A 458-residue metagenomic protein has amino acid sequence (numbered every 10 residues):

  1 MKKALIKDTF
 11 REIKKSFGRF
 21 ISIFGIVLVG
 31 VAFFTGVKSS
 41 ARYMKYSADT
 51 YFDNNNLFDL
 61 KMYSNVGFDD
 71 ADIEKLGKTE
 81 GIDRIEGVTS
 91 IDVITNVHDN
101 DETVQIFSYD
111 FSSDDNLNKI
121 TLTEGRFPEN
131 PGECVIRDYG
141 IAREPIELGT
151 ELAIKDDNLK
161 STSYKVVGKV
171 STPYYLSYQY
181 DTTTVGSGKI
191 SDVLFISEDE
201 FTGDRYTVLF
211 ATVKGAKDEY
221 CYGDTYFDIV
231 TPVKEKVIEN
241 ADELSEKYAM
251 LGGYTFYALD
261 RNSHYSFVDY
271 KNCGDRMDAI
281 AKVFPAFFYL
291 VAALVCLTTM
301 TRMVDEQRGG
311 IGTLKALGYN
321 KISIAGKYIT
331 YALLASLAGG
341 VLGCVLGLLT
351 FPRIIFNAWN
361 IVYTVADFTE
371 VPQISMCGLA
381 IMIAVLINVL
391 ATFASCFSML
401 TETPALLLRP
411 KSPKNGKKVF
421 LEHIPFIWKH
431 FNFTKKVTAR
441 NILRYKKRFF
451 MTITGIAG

Functional and structural regions predicted by a protein language model:
M1-T35, I329, K417-G458: N-terminal Sec/SRP start-transfer signal
K2-A293, R302, K321, F356 (+1 more regions): Membrane transport/envelope proteins' first extracytoplasmic loop
K3, L400-V419: Short cytosolic juxtamembrane segments of multi-pass membrane proteins
D8, E12-G18, L294-L334: Interfacial "coupling" helices/loops that link adjacent transmembrane helices in transporter permeases
I21, G25, I280-V283, F287 (+6 more regions): Alpha-helical transmembrane segments of multi-pass inner-membrane proteins, especially transporters/permeases
A41, K45, D49, T392-A405: Juxtamembrane/interface segments at transmembrane-helix termini
N272-P285, G309, T313, A325-L334 (+1 more regions): Internal alpha-helical transmembrane segments of multi-pass membrane proteins, especially GPCRs
A293, L297-R302, G309, L333-V365 (+1 more regions): Small-residue-rich transmembrane alpha-helices
